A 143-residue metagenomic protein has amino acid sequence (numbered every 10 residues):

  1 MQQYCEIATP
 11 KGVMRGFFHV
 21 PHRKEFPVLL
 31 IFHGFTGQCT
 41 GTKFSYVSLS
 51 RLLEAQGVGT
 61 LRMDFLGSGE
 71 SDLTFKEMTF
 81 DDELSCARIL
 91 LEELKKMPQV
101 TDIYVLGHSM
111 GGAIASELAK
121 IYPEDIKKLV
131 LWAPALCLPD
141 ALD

Functional and structural regions predicted by a protein language model:
M1-P27: N-terminal cap/lid segment of alpha/beta-hydrolase-fold proteins
Y4, T60-R62, L129: Conserved beta-strand scaffold positions in the cores of enzyme catalytic domains, especially in NTP/NDP-utilizing
H22-D64: Short, surface-exposed "cap/lid" segments of acyl-processing enzymes
T36, F65-G69, L136: Alpha/beta-hydrolase active-site loop signature
Y46-L49, M78-T79, Y122-P123: Glycine-rich, phosphate-binding/catalytic loops in enzymes
S68-V100: Catalytic nucleophile-loop/oxyanion-hole region of alpha/beta-hydrolase and closely related hydrolase-like folds
L90-D143: Primarily recognizes the serine-hydrolase "nucleophile elbow" in alpha/beta-hydrolase and SGNH/GDSL folds
